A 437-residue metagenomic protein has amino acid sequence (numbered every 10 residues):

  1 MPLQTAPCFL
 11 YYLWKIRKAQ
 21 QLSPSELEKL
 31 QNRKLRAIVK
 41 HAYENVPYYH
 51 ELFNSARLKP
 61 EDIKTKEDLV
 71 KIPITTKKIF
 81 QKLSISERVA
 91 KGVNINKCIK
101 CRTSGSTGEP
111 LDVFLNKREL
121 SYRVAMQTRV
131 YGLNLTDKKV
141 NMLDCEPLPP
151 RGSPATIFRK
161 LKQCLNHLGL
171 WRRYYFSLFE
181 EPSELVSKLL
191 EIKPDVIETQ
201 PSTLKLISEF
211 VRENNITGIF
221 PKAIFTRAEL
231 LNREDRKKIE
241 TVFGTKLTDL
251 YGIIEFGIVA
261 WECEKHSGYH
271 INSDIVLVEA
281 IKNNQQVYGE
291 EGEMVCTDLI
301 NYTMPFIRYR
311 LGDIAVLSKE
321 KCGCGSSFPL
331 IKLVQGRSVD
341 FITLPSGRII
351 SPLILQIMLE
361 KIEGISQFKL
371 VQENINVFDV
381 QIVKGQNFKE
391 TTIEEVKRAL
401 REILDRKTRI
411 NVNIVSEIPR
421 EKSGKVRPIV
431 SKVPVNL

Functional and structural regions predicted by a protein language model:
M1-R102, G108-Y122, T128-K138, E191-E198 (+6 more regions): Nucleotide 5′-phosphate-binding alpha/beta core
A37, P147-N272: Conserved adenylate-forming
A42, T103, M142, I197 (+6 more regions): Residue-level signal for inorganic ion chemistry
R173, L247, V278, F368 (+1 more regions): Generic structural signal for residues in well-ordered beta-strands
L178-F179, L250-G252, I281, E373 (+1 more regions): Conserved beta-strand termini and adjacent loop/short-helix elements that scaffold enzyme active sites in alpha/beta
I197, I300-R406: AMP-binding/adenylate-forming catalytic core of the ANL superfamily
K222, I281-K282, T343, R420: Hydrophobic alpha-helical segments, especially N-terminal targeting/anchoring helices
T226, L231-K321, S338-D340: Conserved AMP-binding/adenylate-forming
